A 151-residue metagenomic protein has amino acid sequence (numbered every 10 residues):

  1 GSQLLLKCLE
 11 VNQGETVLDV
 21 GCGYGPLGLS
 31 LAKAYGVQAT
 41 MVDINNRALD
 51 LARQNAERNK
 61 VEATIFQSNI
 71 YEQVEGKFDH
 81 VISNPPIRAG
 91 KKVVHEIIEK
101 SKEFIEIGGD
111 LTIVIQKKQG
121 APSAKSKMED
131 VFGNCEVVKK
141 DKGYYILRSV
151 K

Functional and structural regions predicted by a protein language model:
G1-S83: Conserved SAM/SAH cofactor-binding pocket of Class I
L31, K100-S101, M128: Class I S-adenosylmethionine-dependent transferase superfamily signal
S83-K92: Glycine-rich phosphate-binding "P-loop"
H95-I107: A short glycine-rich, Lys/Arg-flanked "PGG" loop and its adjoining helix->strand segment in the class I
G108-I115: Conserved beta-strand signature within the Rossmann-like core of class I S-adenosyl-L-methionine
Q116-V131: Conserved class I S-adenosyl-L-methionine
G133-V137: A short linear hydrophobic-aromatic micro-motif
K140-K151: Core SAM-dependent methyltransferase catalytic element
